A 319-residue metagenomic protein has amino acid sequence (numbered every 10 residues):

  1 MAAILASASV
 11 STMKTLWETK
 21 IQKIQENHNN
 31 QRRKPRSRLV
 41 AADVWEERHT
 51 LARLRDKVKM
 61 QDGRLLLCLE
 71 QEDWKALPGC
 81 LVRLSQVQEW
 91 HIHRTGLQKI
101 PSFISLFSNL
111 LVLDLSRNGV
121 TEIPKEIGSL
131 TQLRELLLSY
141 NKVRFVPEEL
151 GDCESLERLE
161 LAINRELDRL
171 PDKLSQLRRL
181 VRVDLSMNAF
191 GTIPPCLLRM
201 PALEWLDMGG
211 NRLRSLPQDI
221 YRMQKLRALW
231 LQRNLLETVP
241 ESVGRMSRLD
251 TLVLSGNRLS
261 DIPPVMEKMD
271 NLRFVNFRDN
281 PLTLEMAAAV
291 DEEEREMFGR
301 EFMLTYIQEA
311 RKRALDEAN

Functional and structural regions predicted by a protein language model:
M1-C196, M200-Q218, R227-A228, E241 (+2 more regions): The feature captures the LRR N-terminal capping module
S215, L226-T251: A contiguous binding-surface segment within folded domains or other stable secondary-structure elements
